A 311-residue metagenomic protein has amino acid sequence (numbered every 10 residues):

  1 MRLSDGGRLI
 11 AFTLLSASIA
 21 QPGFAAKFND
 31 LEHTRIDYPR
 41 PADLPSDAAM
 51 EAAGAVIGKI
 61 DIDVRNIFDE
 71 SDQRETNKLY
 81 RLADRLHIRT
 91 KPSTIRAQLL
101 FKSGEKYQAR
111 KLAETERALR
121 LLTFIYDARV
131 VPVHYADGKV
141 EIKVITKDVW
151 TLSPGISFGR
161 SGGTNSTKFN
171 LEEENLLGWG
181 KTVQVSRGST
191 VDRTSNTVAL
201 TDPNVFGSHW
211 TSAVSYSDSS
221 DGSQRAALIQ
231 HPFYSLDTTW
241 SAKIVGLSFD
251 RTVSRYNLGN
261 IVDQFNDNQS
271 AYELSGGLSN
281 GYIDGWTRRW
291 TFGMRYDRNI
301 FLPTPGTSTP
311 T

Functional and structural regions predicted by a protein language model:
R2-L3, L9-L15, Q21-T311: Immediate N-terminus of the mature polypeptide
